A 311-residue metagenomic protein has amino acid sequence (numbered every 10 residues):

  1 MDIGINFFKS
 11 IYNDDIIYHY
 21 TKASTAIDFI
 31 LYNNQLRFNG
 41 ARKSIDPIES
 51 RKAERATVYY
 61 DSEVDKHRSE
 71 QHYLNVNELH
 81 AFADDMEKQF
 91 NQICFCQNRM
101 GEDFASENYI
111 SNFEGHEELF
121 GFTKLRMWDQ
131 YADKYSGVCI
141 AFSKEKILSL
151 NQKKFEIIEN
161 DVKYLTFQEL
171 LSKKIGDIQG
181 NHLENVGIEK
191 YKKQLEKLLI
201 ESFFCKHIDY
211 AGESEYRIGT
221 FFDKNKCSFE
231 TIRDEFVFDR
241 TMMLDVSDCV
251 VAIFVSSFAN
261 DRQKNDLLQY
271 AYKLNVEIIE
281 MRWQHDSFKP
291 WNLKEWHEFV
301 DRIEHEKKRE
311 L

Functional and structural regions predicted by a protein language model:
M1-L311: Partner-binding and oligomerization surfaces adjacent to conserved cores of proteins that assemble macromolecular
